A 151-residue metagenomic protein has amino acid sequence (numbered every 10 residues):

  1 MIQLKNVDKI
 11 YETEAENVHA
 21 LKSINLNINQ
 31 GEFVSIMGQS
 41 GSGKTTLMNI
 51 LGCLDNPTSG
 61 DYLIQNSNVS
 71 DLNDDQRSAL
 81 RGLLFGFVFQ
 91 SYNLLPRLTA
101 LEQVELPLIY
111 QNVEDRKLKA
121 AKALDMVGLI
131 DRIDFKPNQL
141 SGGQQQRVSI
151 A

Functional and structural regions predicted by a protein language model:
M1-A151: ABC family nucleotide-binding domain
